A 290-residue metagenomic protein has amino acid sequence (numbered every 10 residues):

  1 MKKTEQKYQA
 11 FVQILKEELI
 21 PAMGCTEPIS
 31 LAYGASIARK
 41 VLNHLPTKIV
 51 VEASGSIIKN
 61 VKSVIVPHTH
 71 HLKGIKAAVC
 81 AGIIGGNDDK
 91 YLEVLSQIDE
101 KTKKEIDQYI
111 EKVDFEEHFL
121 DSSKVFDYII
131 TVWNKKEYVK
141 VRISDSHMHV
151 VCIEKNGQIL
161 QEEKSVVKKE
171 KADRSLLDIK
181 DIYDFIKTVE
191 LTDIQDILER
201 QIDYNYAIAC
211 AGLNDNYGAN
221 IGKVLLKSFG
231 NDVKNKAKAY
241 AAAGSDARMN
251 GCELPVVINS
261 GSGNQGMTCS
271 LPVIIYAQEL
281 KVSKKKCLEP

Functional and structural regions predicted by a protein language model:
M1-V12, N43-I58, D232-G251, K284-P290: Acidic-glycine-rich active-site phosphate/pyrophosphate-binding loop
Q9-M23, D181-F185: Generic N-terminal amphipathic, Lys/Arg-enriched alpha-helix
Q13-E18, P28-A32, L45, N60 (+4 more regions): Polyanion-binding surfaces on beta-sheet-dominated domains and ring/shell assemblies
K16-C25, K59-H70, C252-S262: A short glycine/serine-rich beta->alpha loop
P28-H44, G266-V282: Alpha-helical support elements that line or immediately flank enzyme active sites and cofactor-binding pockets
T47-Y91, K104-F115, K285-P290: A structural-propensity feature for long, helix-poor, extended segments
D88, E100, Q265, S270 (+1 more regions): A glycine-rich phosphate/pyrophosphate-binding beta-strand-loop-alpha-helix module
I110-G251: Signature of multi-pass transmembrane helix bundles
